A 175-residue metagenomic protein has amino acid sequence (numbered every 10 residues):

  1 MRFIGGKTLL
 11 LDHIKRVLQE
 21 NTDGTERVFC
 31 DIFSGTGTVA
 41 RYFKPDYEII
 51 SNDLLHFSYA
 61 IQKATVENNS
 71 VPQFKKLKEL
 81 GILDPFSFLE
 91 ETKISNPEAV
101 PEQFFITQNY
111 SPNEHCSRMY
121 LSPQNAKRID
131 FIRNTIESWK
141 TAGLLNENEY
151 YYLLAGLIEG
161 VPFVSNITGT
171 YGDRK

Functional and structural regions predicted by a protein language model:
M1-V28, T38-D46, I61: S-adenosyl-L-methionine
T25, D31, K44, S111-E114 (+1 more regions): Generic, low-specificity signal for short hydrophobic/alpha-helical stretches with a mild N-terminal bias, encompassing
C30, I50: Conserved beta-strand positions in the Rossmann-like core of class I SAM-dependent methyltransferases
F33-G37: Class I SAM-dependent methyltransferase "Motif I" SAM/SAH-binding loop
E48, L55-K175: Class I S-adenosyl-L-methionine-dependent methyltransferase module
